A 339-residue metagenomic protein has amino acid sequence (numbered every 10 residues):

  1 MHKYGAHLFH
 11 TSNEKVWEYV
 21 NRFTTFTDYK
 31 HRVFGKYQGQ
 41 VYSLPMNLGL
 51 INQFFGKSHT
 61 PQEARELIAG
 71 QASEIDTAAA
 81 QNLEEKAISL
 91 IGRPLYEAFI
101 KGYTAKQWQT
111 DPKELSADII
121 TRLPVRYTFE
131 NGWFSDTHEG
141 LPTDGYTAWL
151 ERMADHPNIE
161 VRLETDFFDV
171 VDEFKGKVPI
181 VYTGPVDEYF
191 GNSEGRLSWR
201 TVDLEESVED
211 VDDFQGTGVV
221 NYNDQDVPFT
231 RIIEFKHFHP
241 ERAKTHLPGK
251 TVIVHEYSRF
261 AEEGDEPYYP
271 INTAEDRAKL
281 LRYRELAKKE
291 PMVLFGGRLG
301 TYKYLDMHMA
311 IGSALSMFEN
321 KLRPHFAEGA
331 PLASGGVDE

Functional and structural regions predicted by a protein language model:
M1-F23, V33: Glycine-rich FAD cofactor-binding loop and adjacent beta-loop-alpha segment at the N-terminus of flavoprotein
E18, L95, V161, Q215 (+1 more regions): Structural/interface elements that position substrates and couple domains in central-metabolism enzymes
T25, N158-R162, M292: Conserved beta-strand segments of alpha/beta enzyme cores
Y29-H31, R162-D166, F235, G296: Conserved beta-strand termini and adjacent loop/short-helix elements that scaffold enzyme active sites in alpha/beta
G35-P179, F190: Active-site/ligand-binding neighborhood in enzyme catalytic cores
V178, E188-P331: C-terminal segments that line or cap access tunnels to active or ligand-binding sites in enzymes and enzyme-associated
T183-P185: Glycine-rich, aromatic-lined ligand/substrate-binding cores of catalytic and carbohydrate-binding domains
